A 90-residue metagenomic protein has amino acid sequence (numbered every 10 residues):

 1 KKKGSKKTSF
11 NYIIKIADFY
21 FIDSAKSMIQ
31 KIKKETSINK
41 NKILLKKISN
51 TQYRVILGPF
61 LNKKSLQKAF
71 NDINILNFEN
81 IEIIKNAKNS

Functional and structural regions predicted by a protein language model:
K3-F10, Y20-S90: Extracytoplasmic
A17: Conserved beta3-strand ATP-binding lysine motif
